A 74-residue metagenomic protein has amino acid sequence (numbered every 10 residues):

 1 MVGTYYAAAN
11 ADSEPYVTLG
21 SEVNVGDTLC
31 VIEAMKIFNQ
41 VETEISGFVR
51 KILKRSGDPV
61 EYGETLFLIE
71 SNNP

Functional and structural regions predicted by a protein language model:
M1-P74: Structured functional modules or segments
